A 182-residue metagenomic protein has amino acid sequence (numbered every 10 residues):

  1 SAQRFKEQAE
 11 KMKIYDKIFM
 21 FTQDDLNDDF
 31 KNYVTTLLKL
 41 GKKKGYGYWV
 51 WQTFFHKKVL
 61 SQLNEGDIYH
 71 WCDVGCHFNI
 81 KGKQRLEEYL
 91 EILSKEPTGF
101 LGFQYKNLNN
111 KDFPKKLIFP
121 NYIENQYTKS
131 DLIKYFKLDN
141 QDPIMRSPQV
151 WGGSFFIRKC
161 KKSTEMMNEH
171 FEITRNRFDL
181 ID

Functional and structural regions predicted by a protein language model:
S1-D182: Glycosyltransferase catalytic domains, chiefly GT-A lineage
